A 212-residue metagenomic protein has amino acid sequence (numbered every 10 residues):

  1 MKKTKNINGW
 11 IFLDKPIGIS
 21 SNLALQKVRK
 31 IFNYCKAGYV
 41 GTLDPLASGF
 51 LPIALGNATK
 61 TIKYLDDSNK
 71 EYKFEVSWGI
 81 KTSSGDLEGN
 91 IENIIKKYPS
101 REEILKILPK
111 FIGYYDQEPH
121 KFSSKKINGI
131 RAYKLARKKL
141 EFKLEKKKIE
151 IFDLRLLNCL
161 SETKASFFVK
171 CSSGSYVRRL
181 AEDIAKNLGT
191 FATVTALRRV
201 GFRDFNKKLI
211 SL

Functional and structural regions predicted by a protein language model:
M1-L212: Catalytic/RNA-binding core of pseudouridine synthases
